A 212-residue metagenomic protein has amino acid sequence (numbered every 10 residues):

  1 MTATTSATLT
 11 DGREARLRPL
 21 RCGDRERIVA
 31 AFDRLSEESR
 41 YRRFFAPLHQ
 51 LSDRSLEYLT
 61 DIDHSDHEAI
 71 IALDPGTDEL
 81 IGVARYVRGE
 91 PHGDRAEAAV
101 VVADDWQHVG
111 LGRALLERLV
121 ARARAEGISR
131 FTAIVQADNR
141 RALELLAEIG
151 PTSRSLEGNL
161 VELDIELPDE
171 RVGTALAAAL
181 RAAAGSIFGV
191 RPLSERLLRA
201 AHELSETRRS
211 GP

Functional and structural regions predicted by a protein language model:
M1-P212: Long, contiguous binding/interaction regions
